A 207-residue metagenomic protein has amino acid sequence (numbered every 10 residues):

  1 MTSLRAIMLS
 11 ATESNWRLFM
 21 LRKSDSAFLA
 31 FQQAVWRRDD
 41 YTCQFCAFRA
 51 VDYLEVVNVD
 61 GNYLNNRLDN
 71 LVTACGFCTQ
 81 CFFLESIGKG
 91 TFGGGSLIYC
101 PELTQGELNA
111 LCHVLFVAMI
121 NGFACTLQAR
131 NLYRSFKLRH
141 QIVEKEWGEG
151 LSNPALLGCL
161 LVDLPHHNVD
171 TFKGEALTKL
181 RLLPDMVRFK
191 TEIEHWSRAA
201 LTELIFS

Functional and structural regions predicted by a protein language model:
M1-W16, C81-S207: Extended charged
R17, K23-W36, T42-A74, F82-L97: Histidine-centered nuclease catalytic patch
C78: Short, contiguous alpha-helical
